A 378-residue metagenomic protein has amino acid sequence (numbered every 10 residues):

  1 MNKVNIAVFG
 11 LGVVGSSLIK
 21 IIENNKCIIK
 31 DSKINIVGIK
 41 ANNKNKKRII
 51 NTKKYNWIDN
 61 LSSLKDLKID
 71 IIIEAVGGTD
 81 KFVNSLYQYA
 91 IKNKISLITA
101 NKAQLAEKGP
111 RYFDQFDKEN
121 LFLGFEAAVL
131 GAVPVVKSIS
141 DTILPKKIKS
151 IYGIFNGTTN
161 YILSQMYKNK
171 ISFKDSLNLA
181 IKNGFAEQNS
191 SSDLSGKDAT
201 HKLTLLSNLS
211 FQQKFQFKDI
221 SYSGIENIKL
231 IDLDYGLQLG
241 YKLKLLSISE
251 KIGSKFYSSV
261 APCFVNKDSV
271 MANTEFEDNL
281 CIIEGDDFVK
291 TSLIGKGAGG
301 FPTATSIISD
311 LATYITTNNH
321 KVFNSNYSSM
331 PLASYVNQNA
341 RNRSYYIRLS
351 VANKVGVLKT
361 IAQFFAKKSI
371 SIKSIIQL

Functional and structural regions predicted by a protein language model:
F9, L311-L378: A conserved regulatory-domain signal marking ACT and ACT-like small-molecule sensing domains and adjacent regulatory
G15-S16, V83: N-terminal Rossmann-fold NAD(P) dinucleotide-binding loop
I28-I50: NAD(P)-binding Rossmann-fold cofactor-contacting core
L61-A100: Rossmann-fold NAD(P) dinucleotide-binding segment
K81-Q88, K102-I139: Rossmann-fold NAD(P)-binding glycine/threonine-rich loop
V135-I148, T159-K174, H201-F215, D310: Oxidoreductase and adenylate-handling cofactor-binding alpha/beta cores
D175-N273, D278-L280: Substrate-binding/catalytic subdomain of NAD(P)-dependent oxidoreductase enzymes
V289-T291, G295-F301: Glycine-rich phosphate/pyrophosphate-binding beta-alpha loops
